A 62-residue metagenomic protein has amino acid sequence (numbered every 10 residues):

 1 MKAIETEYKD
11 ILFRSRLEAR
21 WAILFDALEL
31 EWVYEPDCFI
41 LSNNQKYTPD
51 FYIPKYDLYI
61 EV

Functional and structural regions predicted by a protein language model:
M1-E35: Acidic-basic catalytic patches of nuclease active cores, encompassing PD-(D/E)XK and other metal-cofactor nuclease
L28-N43, D50: A short acidic/basic microdomain associated with nuclease active sites
V33-Y34, Y59-E61: A structural signal for short, well-ordered beta-strand segments and their strand-loop junctions that often border
N44-I60: Active-site beta-strand-loop-beta-strand hairpin of nuclease catalytic cores that positions key catalytic residues
